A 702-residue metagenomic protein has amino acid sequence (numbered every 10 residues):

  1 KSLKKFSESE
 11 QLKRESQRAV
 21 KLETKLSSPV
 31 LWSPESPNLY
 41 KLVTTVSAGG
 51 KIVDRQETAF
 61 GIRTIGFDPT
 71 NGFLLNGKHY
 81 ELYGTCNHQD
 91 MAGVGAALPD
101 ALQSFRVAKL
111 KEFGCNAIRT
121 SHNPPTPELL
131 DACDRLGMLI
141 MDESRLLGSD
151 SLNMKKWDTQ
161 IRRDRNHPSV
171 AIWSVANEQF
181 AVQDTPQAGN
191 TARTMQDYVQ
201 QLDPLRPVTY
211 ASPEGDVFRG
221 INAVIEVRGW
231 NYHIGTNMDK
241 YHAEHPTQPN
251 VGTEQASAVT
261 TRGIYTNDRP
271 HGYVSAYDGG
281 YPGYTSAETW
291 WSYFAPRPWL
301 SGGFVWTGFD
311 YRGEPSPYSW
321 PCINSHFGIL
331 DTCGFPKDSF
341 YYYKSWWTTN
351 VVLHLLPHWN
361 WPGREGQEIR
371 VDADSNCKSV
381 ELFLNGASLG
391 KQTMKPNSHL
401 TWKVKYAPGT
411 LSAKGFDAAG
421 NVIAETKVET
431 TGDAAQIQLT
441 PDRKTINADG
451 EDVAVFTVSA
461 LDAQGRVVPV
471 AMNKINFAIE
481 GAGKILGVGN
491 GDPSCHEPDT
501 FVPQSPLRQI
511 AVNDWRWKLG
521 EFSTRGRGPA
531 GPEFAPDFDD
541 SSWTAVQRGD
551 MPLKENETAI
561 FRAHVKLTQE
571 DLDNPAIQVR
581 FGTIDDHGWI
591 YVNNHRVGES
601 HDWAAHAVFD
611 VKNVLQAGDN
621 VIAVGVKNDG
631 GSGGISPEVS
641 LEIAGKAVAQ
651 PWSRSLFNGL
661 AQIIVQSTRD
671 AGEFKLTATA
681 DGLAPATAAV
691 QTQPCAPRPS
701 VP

Functional and structural regions predicted by a protein language model:
K1-T120, G137-I140, K156, A171-I172 (+2 more regions): Secreted/periplasmic carbohydrate-active enzymes, especially glycoside hydrolases
K51-M394, H399-V422: Extended substrate-binding grooves/exosites of carbohydrate-active enzymes
